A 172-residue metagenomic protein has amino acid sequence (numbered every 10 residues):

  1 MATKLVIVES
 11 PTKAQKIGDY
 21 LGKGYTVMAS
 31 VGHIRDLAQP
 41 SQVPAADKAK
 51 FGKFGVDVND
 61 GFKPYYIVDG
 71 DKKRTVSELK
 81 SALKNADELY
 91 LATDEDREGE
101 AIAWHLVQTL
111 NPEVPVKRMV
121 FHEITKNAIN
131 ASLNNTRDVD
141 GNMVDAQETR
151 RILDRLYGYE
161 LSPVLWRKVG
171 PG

Functional and structural regions predicted by a protein language model:
M1-R167: Intrinsically disordered, low-complexity regulatory segments
K168-G172: C-terminal helical "lid" subdomain and adjoining coupling/linker elements of P-loop NTPases
